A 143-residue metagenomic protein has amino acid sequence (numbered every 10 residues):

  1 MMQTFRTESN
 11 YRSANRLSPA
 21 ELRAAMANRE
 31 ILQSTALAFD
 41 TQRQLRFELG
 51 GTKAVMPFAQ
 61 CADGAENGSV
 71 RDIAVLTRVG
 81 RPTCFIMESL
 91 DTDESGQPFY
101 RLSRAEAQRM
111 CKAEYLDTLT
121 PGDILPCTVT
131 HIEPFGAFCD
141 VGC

Functional and structural regions predicted by a protein language model:
M1-C143: Single-stranded RNA-binding regions, centering on S1/OB-family and related RNA-binding modules
